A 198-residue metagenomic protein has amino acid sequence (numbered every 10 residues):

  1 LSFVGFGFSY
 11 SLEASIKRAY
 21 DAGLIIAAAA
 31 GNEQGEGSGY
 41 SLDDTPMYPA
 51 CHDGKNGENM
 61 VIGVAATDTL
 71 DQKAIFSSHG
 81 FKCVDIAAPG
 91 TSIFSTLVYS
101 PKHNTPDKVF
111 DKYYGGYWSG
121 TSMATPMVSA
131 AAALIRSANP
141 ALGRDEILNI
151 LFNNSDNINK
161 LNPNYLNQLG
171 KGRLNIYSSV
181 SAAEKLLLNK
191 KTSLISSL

Functional and structural regions predicted by a protein language model:
L1-L97, I150-S155: Catalytic-core segments of hydrolase enzymes
K17, M47, S129-A130, Y177 (+1 more regions): A broad detector of short, well-ordered amphipathic alpha-helices that serve as recognition/interaction surfaces
L24, G90-L169, R173, S181-A182: Hydrolase catalytic cores
G31, I176-L198: Secreted peptidase-domain scaffold signal
I75, R173-I176: C-terminal accessory segments
H79-G80, K102-H103, N189-L194: Short intrinsically disordered coil segments
